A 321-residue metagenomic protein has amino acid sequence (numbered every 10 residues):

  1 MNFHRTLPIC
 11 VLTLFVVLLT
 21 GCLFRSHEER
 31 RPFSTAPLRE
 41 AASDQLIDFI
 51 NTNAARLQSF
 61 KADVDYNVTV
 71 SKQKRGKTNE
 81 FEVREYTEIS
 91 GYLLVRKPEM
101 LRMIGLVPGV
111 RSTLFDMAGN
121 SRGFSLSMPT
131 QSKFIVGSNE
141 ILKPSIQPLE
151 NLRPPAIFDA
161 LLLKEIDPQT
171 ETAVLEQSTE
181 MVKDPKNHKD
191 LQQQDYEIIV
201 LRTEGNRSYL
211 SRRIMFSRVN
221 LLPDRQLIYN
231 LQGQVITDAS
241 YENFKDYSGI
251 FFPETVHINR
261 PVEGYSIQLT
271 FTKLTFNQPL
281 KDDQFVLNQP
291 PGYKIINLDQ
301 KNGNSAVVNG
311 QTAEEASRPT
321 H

Functional and structural regions predicted by a protein language model:
M1-C22: Sec-dependent bacterial lipoprotein signal peptides
C22-E88, N151, N302-H321: N-terminal leader/targeting segments and the immediate start of mature chains
L23-R25, L175-G292, I296-Q300: Gly/Pro-enriched, hydrophobic low-complexity segments that function as extracytoplasmic propeptides/linkers
F24, R96-D159, Y293: An acidic-aromatic
D44, M128-R212: Flexible, processing/modification-adjacent segments and terminal tails in exported/periplasmic/extracellular proteins
N51-F60, R84-T87, L94-E99, M117 (+3 more regions): Edge/loop elements at the starts and ends of beta-strands within beta-rich repeat scaffolds
D63-K72, L106, I199-T203, I228-Y229: Generic short beta-strand segments
V70-P108, S112-D116: Long, hydrophobic/aromatic-enriched structural stretches that serve as scaffold segments
